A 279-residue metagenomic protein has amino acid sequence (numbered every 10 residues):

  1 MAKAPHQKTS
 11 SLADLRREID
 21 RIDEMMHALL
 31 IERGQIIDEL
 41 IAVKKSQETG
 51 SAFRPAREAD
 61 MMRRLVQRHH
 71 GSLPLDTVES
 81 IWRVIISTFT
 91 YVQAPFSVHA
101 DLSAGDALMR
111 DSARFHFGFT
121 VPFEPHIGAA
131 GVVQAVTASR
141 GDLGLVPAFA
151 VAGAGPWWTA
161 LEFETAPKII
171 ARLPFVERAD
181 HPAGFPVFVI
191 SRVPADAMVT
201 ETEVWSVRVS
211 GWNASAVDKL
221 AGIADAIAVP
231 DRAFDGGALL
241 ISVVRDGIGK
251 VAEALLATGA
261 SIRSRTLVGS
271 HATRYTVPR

Functional and structural regions predicted by a protein language model:
A2-R279: Domain-level signature for soluble enzymes in the chorismate/prephenate branch of the shikimate pathway
